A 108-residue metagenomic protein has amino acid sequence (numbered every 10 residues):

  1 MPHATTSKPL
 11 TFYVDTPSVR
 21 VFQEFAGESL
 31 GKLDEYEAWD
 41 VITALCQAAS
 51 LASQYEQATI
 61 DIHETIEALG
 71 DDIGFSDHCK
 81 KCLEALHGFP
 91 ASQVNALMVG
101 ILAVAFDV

Functional and structural regions predicted by a protein language model:
M1-V108: Short amphipathic alpha-helical interaction elements located at domain edges and within/adjacent to intrinsically
